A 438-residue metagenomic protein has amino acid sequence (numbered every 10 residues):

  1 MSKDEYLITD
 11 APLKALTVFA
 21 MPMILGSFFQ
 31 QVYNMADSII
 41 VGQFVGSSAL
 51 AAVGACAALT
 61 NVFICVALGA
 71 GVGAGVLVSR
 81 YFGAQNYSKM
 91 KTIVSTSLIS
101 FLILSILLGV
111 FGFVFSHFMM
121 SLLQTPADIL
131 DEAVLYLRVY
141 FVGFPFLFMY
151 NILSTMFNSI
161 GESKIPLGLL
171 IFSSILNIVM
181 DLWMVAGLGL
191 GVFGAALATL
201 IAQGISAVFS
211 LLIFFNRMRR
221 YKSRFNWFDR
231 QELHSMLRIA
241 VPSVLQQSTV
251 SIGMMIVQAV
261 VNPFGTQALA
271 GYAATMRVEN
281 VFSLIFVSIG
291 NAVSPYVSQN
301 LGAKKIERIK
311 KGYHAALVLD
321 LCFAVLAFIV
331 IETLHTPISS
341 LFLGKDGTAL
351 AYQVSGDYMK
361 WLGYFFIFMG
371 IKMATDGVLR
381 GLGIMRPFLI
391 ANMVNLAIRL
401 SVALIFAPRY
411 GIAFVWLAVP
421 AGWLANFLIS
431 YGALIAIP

Functional and structural regions predicted by a protein language model:
M1-A20, V78-G143, G187-V241, V297-Y364 (+1 more regions): Short alpha-helical transmembrane segments in multi-pass integral membrane proteins
T9, L13-V32, A36, L59-V66 (+7 more regions): Residue-level signal for short hydrophobic patches within transmembrane helices of multi-pass membrane transporters
V18, V41-N61, A127-E132, V192-F193 (+4 more regions): Interfacial/gating helices of multi-pass transporter permease domains
V18-D37, V139, S173, A202-S206 (+3 more regions): Transmembrane helical elements of multi-pass membrane transporters/channels
F28, V32-L50, M120-A127, W183-L190 (+5 more regions): Helix-terminus/linker motif at the lipid-water interface of multi-pass membrane proteins
L50-V110, L147-P166, G271-H335, M369-G383 (+1 more regions): Small-residue-rich hydrophobic transmembrane alpha-helices
V62-C65, N177-D181, S206-L211, V281-L284 (+3 more regions): Hydrophobic transmembrane alpha-helices of multi-pass small-molecule transporters
G71, Y140-N158, P166-S174, A195-V208 (+4 more regions): Short runs within selected transmembrane alpha-helices of multi-pass transporters and secretion channels
